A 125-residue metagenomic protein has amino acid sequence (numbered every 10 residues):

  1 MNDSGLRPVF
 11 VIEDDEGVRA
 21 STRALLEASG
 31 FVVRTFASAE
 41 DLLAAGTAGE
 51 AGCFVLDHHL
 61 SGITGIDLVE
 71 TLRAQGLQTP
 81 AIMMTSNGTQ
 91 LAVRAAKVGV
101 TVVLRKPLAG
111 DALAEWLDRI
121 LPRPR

Functional and structural regions predicted by a protein language model:
E16-R34: Two-component/phosphorelay signaling modules centered on CheY-like receiver
T35-C53: Acidic, metal-coordinating helix/loop segments flanking the phosphotransfer/catalytic sites of two-component signaling
S38, T64-D67: Acidic catalytic/metal-coordinating carboxylates
D57: Active-site residues of response regulator receiver
I66-L77: Short amphipathic alpha-helix used as the core "switch/output" element in two-component signaling
D67, N87-L104, E115: Alpha4 helix (beta4-alpha4-beta5 surface) of REC/receiver domains from two-component response regulators
L108-D118: C-terminal output helix
